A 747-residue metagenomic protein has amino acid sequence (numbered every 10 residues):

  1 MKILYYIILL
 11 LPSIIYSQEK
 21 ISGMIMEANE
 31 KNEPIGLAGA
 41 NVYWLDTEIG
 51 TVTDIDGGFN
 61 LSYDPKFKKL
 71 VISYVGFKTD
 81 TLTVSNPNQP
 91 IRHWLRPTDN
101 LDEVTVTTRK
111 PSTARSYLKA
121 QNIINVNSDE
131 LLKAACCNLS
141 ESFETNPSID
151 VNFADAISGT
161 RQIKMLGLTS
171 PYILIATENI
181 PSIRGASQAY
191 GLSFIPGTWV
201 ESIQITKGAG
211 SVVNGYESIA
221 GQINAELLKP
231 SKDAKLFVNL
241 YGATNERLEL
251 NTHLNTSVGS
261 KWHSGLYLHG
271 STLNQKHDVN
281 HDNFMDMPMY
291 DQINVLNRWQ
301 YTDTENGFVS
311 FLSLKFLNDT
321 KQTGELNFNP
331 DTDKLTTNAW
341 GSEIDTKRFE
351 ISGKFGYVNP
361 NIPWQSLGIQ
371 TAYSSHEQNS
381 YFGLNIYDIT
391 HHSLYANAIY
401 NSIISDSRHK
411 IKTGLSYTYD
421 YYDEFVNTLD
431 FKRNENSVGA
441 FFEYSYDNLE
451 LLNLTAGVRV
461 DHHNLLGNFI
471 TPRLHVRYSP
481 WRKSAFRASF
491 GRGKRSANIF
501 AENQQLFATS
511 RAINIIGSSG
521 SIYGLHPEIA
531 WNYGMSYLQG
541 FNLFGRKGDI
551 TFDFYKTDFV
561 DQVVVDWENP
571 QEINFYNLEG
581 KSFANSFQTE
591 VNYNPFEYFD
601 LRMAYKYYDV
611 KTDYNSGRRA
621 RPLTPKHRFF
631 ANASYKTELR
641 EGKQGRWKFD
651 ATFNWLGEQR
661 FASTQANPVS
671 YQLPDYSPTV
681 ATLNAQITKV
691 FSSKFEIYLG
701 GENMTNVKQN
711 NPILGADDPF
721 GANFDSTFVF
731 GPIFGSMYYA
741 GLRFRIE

Functional and structural regions predicted by a protein language model:
M26-E33, A38-L45, S73-F77, P87-L132 (+2 more regions): Short, acidic, small-residue-rich periplasmic hinge/interaction motif at the N-terminus of Gram-negative outer-membrane
F59-S62, I180-K207, V295: Short acidic/polar hinge/loop motifs at secondary-structure boundaries that mediate gating or recognition
N88-W94, L139-S142, R161-K164, Y190-P196 (+4 more regions): N-terminal periplasmic accessory domains that precede and gate Gram-negative outer-membrane beta-barrel machines
S140-P181: Extracytoplasmic beta-strand/coil segments of soluble accessory domains associated with Gram-negative outer-membrane
L273-N294, Q300-L367, Y373-H391: Flexible loop and strand-edge segments within Gram-negative outer membrane beta-barrel domains
S366-S380, S479, R487, Y523-N577 (+1 more regions): Membrane-embedded beta-barrel scaffold of Gram-negative outer-membrane proteins
K494, W655-T664, T688-E747: C-terminal beta-signal and adjacent terminal beta-strands/loops of Gram-negative outer-membrane beta-barrel proteins
F554-D558, N577-A662: Gram-negative outer-membrane beta-barrel transporters
